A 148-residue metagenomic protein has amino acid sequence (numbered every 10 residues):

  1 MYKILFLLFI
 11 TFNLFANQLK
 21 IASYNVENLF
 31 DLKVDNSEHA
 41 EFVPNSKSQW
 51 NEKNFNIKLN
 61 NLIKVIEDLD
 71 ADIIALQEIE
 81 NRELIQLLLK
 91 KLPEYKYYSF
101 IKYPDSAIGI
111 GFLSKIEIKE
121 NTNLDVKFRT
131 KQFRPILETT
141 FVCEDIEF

Functional and structural regions predicted by a protein language model:
M1, S23, E94-Y97: Intrinsically disordered, low-complexity N-terminal regions enriched in serine/proline/glycine with scattered basic
Y2-F15: Sec-dependent N-terminal signal peptides
F15-K91, Y103: N-terminal, active-site-proximal structural segment of metallo-dependent hydrolase catalytic domains
I79-F148: Structured beta-strand-rich core segments of catalytic domains in phosphoester-bond hydrolases
